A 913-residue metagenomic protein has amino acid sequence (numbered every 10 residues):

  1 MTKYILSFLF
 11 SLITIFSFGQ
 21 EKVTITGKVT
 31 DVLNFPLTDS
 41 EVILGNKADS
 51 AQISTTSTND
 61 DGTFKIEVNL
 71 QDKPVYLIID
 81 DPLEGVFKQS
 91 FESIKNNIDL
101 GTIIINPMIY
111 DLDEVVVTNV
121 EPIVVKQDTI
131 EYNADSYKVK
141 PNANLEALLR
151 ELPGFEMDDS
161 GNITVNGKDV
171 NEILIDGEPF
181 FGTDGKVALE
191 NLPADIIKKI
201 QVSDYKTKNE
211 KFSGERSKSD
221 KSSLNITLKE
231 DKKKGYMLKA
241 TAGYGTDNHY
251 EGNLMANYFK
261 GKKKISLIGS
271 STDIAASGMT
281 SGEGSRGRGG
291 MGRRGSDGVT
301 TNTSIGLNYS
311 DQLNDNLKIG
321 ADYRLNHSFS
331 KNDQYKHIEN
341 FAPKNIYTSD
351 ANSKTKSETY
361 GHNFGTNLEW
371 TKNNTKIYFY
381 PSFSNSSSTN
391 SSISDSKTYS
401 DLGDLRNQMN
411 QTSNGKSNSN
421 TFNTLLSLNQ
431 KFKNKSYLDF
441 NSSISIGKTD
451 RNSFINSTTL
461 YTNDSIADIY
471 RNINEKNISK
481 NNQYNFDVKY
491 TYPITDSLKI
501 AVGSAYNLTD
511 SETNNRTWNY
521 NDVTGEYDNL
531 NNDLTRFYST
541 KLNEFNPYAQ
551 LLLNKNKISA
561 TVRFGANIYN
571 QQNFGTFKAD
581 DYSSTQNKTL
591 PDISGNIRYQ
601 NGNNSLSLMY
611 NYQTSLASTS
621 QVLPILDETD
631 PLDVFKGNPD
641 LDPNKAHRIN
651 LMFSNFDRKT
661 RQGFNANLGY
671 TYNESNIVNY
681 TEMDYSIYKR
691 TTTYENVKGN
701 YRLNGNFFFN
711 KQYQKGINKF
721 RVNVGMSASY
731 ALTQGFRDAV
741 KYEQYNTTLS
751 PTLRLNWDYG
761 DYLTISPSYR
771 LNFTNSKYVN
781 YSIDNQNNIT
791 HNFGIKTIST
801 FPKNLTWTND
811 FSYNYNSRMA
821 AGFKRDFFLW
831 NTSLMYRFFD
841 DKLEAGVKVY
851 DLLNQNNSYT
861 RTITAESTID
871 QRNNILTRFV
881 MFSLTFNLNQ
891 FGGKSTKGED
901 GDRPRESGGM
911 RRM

Functional and structural regions predicted by a protein language model:
Q20-K22, K28, N34, I43 (+20 more regions): Membrane-proximal, glycine/serine-rich, low-complexity loop/turn segments characteristic of large bacterial
S40-G45, L77, V117: Hydrophobic beta-strand segments
A48-T63: Short, acidic Ser/Thr/Gly-rich low-complexity loop/linker segments typical of extracellular and cell-surface proteins
D128, S277-M291, D333-D350, S396-M409 (+7 more regions): Surface-exposed loop/turn segments flanking beta-strands in extracellular/periplasmic regions
D297-V299, T355-E358, N414-N420, K476-K480 (+9 more regions): Replace "Gram-negative outer membrane beta-barrel proteins" with "bacterial and organellar outer membrane beta-barrel
N352, N485, N529-R536, K636 (+2 more regions): Outer membrane beta-barrel strand-and-loop segments of large Gram-negative receptors, especially TonB-dependent
K499-Y610, V779, D784: Signature of Gram-negative outer-membrane beta-barrel scaffolds
I765-R837, T862, G908: C-terminal beta-barrel architecture of Gram-negative outer-membrane proteins
